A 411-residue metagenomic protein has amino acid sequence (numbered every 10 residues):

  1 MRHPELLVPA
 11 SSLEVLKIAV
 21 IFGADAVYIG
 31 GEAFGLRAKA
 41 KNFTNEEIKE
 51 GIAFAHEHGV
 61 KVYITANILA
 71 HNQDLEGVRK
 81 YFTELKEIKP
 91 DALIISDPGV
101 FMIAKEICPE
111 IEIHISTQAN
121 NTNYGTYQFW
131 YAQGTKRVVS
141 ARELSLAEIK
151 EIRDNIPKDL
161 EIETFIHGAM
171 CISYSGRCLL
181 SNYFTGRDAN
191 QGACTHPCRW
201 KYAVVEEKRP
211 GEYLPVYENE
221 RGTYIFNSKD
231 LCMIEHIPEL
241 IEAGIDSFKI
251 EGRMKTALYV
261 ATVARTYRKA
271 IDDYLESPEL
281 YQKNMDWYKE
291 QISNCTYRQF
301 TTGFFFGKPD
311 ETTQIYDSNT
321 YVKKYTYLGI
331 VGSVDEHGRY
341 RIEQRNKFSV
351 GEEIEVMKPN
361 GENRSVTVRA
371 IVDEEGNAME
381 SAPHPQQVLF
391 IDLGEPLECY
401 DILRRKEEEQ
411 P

Functional and structural regions predicted by a protein language model:
M1-A10, V15-I21, A26-A33, G51-I52 (+7 more regions): Surface-exposed amphipathic alpha-helical tracts and adjacent flexible/coil segments at the periphery of soluble enzymes
R37-H56: Glycine-rich, positively charged N-terminal anion/phosphate-binding segment
I64-T65, I95, I115-T117: Short beta-strand elements of ligand-binding domains
E76, I113-T122: Gly/Gly-Pro- and Ser/Thr-rich, intrinsically disordered tail segments characteristic of DNA damage-repair and tolerance
G99-V100: Alpha-helix capping/helix-boundary segments
C108: Conserved phosphotransfer cores of two-component systems
